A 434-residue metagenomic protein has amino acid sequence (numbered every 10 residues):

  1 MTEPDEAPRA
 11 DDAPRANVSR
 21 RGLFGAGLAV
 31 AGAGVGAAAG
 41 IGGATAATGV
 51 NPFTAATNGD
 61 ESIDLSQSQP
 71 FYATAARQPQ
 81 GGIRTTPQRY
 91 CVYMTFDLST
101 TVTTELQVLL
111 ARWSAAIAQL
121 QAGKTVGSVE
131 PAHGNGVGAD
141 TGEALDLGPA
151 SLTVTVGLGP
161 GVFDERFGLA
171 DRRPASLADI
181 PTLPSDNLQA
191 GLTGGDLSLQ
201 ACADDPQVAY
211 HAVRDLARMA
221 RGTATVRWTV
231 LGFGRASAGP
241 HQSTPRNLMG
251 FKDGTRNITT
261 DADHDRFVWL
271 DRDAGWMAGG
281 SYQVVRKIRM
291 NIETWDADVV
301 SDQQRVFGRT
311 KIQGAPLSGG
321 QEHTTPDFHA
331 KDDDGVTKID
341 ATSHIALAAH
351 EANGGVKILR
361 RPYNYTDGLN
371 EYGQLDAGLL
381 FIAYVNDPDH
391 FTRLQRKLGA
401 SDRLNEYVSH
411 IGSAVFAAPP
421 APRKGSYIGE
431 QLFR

Functional and structural regions predicted by a protein language model:
M1-N17: Secretory targeting signals
E3, N17, G22-R434: Long, histidine/aromatic-enriched segments associated with O2/redox biology
